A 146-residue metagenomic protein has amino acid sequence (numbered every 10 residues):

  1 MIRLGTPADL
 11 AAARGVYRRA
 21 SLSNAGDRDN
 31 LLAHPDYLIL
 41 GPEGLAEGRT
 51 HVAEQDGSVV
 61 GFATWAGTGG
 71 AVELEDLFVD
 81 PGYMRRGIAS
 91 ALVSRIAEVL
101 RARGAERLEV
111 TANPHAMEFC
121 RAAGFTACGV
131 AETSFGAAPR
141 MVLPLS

Functional and structural regions predicted by a protein language model:
M1-G15: A short beta-loop-alpha structural element at the N-terminal edge of CoA-dependent acyl/N-acetyltransferase catalytic
R14-L40: Conserved GNAT-fold acetyl-CoA-binding loop/helix
G41-V52, E73: A short helix-loop-beta-strand connector motif used in the catalytic cores of GNAT acetyltransferases and, in some
R49-G61: Conserved beta-hairpin
S58-A66, E73-F78: Conserved beta-strand in the GNAT
V79, R85-E98, A122: Conserved acetyl-CoA-binding loop-helix of GNAT-fold acetyltransferases
L100-N113: Conserved GNAT acetyl-CoA-binding A-motif
E109-T111, T126-V142: Conserved catalytic-core motifs of GNAT/GCN5-like acyltransferases
